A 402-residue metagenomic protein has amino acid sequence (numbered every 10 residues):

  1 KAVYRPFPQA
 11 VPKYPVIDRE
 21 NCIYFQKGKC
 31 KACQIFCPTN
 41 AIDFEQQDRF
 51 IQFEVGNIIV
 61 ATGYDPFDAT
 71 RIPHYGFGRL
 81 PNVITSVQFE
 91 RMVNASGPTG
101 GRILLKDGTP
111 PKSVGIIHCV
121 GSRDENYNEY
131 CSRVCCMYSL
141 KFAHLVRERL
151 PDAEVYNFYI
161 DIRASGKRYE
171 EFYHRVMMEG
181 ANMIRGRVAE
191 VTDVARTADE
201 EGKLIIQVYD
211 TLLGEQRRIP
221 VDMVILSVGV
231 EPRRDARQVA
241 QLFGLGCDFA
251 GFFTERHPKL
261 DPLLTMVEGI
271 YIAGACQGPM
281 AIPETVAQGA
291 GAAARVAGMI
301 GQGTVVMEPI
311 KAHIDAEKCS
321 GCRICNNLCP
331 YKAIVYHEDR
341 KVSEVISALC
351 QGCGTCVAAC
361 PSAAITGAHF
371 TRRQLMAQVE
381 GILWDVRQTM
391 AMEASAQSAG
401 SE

Functional and structural regions predicted by a protein language model:
K1-E402: Residues forming the flavin
